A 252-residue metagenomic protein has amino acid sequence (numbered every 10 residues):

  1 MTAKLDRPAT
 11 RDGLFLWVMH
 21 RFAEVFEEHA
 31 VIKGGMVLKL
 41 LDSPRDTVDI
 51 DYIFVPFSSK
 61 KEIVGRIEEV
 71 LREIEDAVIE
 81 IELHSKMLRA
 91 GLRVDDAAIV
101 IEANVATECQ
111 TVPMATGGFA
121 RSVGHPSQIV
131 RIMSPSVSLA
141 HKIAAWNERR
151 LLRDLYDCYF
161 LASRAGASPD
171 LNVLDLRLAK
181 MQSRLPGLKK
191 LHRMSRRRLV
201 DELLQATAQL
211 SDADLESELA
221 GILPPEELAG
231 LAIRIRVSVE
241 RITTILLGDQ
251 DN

Functional and structural regions predicted by a protein language model:
M1-V31, L38-I50, F54-N252: Structured mid-to-C-terminal alpha-helical surface segments
